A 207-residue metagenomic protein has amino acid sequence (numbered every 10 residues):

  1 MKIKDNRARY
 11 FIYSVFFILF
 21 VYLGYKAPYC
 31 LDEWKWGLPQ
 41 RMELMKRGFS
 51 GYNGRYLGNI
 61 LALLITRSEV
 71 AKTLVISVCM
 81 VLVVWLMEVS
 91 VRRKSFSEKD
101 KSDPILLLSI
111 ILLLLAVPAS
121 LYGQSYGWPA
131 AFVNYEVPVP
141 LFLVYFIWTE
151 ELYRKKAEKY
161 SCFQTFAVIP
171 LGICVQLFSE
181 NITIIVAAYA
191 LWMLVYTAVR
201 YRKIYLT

Functional and structural regions predicted by a protein language model:
N6-L31, L112-L113: Transmembrane signal-anchor helices characteristic of membrane glycosylation enzymes that use polyprenol
Y22-Q40, F49-L61: Extracytoplasmic catalytic/substrate-binding loops of multi-pass membrane glycan-assembly enzymes
G48-C79: Short hydrophobic/aromatic helix or loop-helix immediately within or flanking a transmembrane segment in polytopic
N53, L74-V83, F132-Y145, A187: Membrane-embedded alpha-helical segments of multi-pass membrane proteins, especially the transmembrane helices
V78-K101, L106, V144: Transmembrane-helix motifs of polytopic, lipid-linked glycan transferases
P104-E150, S179: Membrane-interface micro-motifs in multi-pass membrane enzymes
C162-Y189: Membrane-interface alpha helices of multi-pass inner-membrane proteins
I185-T207: Perimembrane helix-loop-helix junctions
